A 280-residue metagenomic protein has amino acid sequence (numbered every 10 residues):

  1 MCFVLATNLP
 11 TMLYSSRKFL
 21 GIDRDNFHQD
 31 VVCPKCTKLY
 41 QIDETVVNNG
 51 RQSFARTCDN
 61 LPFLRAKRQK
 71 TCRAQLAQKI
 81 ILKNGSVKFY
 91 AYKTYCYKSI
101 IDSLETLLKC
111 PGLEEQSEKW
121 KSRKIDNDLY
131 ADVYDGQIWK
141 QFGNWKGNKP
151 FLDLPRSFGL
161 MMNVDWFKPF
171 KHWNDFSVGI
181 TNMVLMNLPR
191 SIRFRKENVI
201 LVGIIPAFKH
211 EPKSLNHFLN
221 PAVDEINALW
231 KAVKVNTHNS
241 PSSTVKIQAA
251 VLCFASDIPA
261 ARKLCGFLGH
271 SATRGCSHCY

Functional and structural regions predicted by a protein language model:
C2-T7: Amphipathic alpha-helical blocks
N8-Y280: Domain-level cores of phosphate- or acyl-group-handling catalytic modules
